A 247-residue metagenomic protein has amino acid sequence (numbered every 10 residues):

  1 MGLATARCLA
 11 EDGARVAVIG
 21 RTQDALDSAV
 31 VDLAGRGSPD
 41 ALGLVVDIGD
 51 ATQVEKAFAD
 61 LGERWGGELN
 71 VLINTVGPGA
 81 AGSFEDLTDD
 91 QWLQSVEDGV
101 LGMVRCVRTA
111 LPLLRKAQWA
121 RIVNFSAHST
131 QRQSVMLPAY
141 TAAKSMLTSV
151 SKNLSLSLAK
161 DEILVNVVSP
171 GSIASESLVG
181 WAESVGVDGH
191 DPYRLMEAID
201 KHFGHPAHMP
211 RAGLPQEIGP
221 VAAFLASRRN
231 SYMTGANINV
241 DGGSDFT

Functional and structural regions predicted by a protein language model:
M1-A17: Canonical Rossmann dinucleotide-binding motif of NAD(H)/NADP(H)-dependent dehydrogenases/reductases, specifically
S83-F84, T88-V96, F203: Substrate-binding pocket helix/loop in short-chain dehydrogenase/reductase
L87, Q133-T141, N153, W181: Active-site loop-to-helix junction immediately N-terminal to the catalytic Tyr of the SDR YXXXK motif in Rossmann-fold
V107, A143, S151: Active-site helix of classical SDR
P112, L156-S157, S231: Alpha-helical segment proximal to the catalytic Tyr-Lys
R132, A222-A223, R228, T234-T247: Short C-terminal tail/terminal secondary-structure segment of NAD(P)H-dependent dehydrogenase/reductase domains
A159, L164, M233-G235: Short, small/polar-rich loop/turn modules that mediate ligand/substrate recognition or access, typified
